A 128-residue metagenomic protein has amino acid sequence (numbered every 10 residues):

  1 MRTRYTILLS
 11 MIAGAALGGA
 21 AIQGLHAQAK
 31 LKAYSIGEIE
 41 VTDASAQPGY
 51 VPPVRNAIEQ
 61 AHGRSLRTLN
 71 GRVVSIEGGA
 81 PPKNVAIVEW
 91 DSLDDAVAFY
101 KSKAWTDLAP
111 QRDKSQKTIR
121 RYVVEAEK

Functional and structural regions predicted by a protein language model:
M1-M11: Bacterial N-terminal signal peptides that target proteins for export
M1-T3, L66, Q111, I119-R120: Short, intrinsically disordered low-complexity segments
S10, G14, G18-K101, V124-K128: Short S/T/G/P-rich N-terminal loop/turn motif that feeds into the first structured element of a domain
V97-Y100, P110-Q116: Short, exposed beta-strand-loop hairpins at the edges of beta-sheets in extracellular/periplasmic proteins
D113-K128: C-terminal end-helix/capping segment
